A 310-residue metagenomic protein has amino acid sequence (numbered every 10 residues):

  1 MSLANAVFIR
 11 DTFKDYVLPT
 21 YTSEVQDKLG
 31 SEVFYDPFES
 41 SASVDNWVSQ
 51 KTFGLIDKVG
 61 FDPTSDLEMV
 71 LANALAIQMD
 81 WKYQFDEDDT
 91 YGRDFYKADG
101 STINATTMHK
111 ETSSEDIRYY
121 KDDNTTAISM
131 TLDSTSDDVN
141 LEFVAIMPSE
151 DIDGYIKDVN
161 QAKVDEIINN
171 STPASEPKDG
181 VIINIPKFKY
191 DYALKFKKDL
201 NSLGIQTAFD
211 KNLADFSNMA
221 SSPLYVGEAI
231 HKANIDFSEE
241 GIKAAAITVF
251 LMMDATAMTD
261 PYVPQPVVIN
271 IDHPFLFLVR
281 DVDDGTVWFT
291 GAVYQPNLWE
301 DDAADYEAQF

Functional and structural regions predicted by a protein language model:
M1-G154, N169-Y262, P266: Non-catalytic, conformational "gating/processing" segments within enzyme and secreted inhibitor domains
H231-A233, E239-F310: C-terminal soluble interaction/assembly domains
